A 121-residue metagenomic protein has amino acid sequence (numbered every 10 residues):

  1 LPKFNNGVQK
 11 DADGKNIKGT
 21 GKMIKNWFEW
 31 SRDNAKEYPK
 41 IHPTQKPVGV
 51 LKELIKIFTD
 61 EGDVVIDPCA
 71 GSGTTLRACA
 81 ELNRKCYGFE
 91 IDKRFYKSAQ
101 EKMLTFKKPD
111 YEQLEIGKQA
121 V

Functional and structural regions predicted by a protein language model:
L1-F89, R94-K97: Core catalytic lobe of class I
L82-N83, F106-K108, L114: Short alpha-helix boundary/capping motifs
R94-T105, P109: Short alpha-helix adjacent to the SAM-binding motif of class I
E112-V121: Acidic, low-complexity intrinsically disordered tails
